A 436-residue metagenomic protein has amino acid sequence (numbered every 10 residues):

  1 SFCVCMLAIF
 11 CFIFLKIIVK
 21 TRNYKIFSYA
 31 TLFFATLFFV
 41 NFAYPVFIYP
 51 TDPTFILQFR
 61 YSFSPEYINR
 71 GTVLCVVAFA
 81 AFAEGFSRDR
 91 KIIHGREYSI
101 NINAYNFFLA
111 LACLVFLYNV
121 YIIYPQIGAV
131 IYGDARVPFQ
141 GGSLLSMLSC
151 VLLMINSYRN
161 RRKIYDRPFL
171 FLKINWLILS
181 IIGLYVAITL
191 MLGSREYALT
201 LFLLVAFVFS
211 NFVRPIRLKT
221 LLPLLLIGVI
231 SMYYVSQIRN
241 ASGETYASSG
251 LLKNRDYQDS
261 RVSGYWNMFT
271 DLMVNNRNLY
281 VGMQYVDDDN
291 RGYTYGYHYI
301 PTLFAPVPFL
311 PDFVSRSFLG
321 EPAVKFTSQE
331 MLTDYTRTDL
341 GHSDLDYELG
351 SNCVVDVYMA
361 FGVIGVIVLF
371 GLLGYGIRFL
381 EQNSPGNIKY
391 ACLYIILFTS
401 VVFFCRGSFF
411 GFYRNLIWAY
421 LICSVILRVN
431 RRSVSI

Functional and structural regions predicted by a protein language model:
S1-G95, L201-I238, A247, G411-R428: N-terminal "leader" segments that precede or initiate the main folded domain
A8-I18, L148-Y165, V368-Q382: Hydrophobic, aromatic-rich transmembrane alpha-helices and their immediate juxtamembrane boundary segments
F12-K20, L184-L192, F207-V213, V357-M359 (+2 more regions): Hydrophobic alpha-helical transmembrane segments
N23-A35, S99-L109, D166-I178, N383-Y394: Membrane-interfacial loop-to-transmembrane alpha-helix junctions, especially the N-terminal start
Y29-L37, L177-L184, L221-G228, G371-G374 (+2 more regions): Central hydrophobic cores of alpha-helical transmembrane segments in multi-pass integral membrane proteins
T54-F63, A83-L221, L226-S248, D334-R337 (+1 more regions): Membrane-embedded catalytic interface detector for glycan/lipid assembly enzymes
Y234-L372: Small-residue-enriched transmembrane helix-hairpin modules in multi-pass membrane proteins
T336, L345-I436: Hydrophobic alpha-helical segments
